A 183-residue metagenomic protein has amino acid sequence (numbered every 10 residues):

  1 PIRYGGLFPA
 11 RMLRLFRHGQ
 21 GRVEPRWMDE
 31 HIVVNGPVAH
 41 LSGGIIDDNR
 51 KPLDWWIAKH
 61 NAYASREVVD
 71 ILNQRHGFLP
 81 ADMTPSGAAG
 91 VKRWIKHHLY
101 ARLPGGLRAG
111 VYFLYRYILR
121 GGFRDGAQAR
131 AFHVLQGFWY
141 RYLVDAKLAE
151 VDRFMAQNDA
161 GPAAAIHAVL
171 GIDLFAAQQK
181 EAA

Functional and structural regions predicted by a protein language model:
P1-D152, A165, A183: Catalytic-site signature of metal-activated, phosphate-bearing donor transferases, centered on the GT-A/GT-A-like
F154-A183: Alpha-helical transmembrane segments and their immediate juxtamembrane flanks in integral membrane proteins
